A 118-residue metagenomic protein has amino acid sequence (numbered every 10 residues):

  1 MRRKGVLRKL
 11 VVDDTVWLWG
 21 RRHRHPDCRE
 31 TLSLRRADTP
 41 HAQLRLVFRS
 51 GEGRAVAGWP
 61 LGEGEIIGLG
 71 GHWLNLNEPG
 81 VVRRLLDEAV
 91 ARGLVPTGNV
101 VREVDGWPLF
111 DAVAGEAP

Functional and structural regions predicted by a protein language model:
M1-V11, G62: Short acidic, Pro/Gly- and aromatic-enriched capping/linker segments at domain boundaries
V11, S33, R45-V47: Ser/Thr- (and often Asn-) enriched beta-sheet segments in non-cytosolic proteins
V12, W17-W19: Short, isolated positions in well-ordered beta-strands
W19-R21, H41-E52: Short amphipathic beta-strand/extended segments with alternating polar/hydrophobic composition
R22-Q43: Short, surface-exposed, low-complexity cationic segments
V47-P118: Acidic, low-complexity intrinsically disordered segments
